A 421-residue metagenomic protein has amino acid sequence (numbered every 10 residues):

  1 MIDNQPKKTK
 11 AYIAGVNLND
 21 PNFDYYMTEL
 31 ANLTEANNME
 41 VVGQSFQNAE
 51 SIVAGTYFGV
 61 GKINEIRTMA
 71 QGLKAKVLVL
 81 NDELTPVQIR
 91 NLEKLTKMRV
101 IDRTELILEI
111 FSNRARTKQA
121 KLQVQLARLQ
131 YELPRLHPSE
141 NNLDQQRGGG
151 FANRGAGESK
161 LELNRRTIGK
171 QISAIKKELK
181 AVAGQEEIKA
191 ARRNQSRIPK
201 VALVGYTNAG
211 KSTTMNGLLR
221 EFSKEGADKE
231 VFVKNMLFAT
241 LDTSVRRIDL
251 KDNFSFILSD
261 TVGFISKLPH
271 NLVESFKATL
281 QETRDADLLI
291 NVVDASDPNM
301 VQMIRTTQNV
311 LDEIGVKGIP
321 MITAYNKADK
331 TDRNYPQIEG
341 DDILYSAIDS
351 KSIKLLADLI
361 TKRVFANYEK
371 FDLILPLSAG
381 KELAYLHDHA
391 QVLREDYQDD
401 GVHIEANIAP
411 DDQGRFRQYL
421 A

Functional and structural regions predicted by a protein language model:
M1-E109, L420: N-terminal accessory targeting/assembly segments
K8, D144-H270: Conserved G1/Walker A P-loop phosphate-binding module
N17-P21, A49-S51, E83-T85, E105-L108 (+6 more regions): Conserved nucleotide-binding/hydrolysis micro-motifs of P-loop NTPases
N17-P21, V53-T56, R114, K118 (+5 more regions): Flexible beta-alpha connector loops of hexameric P-loop NTPases
M27-E35, R67-G72, E83-K97, L250-F254 (+1 more regions): Conserved C-terminal guanine-recognition region of P-loop GTPase G domains, centered on the G4
L33-E40, M69-L73, L95-R99, E132-S139 (+14 more regions): Conserved, well-folded catalytic cores of nucleic-acid-processing and energy-transducing macromolecular machines
M98-G150, A156, K317-I322, K327-L377: Canonical P-loop GTPase G-domain recognition
N367-A421: NTP-binding/hydrolysis catalytic cores, primarily Walker-type P-loop NTPases
